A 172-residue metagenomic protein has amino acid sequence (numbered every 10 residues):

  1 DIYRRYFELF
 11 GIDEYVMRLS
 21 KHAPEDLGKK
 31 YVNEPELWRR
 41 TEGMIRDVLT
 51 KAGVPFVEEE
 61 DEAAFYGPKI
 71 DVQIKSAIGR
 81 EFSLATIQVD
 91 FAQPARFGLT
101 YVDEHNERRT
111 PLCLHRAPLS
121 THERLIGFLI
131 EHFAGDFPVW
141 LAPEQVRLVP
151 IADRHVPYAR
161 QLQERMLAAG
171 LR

Functional and structural regions predicted by a protein language model:
D1-R172: NTP/phosphate- and nucleic-acid-binding module
